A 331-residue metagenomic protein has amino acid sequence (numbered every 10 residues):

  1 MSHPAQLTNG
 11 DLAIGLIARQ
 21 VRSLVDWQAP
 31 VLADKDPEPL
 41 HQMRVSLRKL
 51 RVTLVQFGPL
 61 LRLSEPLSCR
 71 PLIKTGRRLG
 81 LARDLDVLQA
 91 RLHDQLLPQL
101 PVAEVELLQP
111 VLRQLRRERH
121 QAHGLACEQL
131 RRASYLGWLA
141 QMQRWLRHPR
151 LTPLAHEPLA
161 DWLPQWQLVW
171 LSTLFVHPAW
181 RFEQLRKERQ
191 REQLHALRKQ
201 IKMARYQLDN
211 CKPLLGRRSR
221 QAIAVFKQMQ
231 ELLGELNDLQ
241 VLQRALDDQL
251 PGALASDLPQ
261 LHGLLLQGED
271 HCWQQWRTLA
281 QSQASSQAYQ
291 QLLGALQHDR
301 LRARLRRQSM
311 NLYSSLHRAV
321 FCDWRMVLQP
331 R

Functional and structural regions predicted by a protein language model:
M1-R331: Cationic, histidine-enriched alpha-helical/coil surfaces that engage anionic ligands
